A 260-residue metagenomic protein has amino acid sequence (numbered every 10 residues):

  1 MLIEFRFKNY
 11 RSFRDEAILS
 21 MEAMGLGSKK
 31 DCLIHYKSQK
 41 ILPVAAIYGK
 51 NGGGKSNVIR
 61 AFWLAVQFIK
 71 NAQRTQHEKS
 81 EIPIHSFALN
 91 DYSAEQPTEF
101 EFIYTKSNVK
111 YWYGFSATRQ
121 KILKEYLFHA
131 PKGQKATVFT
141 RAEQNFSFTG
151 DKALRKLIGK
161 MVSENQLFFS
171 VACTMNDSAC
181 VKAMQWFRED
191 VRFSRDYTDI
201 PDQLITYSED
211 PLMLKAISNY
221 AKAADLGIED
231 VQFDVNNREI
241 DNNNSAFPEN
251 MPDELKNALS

Functional and structural regions predicted by a protein language model:
M1-Q67: Pre-Walker A-like glycine/lysine-rich segment at the N-terminus of P-loop NTPase domains
F5, F100-F102, I122-H129, S260: Short polybasic amphipathic segments
S12, K106-K110, K132: Glycine-centered tight beta-turn/hairpin loop motif at sheet-sheet or coil-to-beta transitions
D15-L19, V109-Y113, T137: Short beta-strand segments
E22-L26, N71-R74, V235-N243: Short regulatory "switch" loops immediately downstream of catalytic or recognition motifs within protein catalytic
I34-K40, A46, I59-W112, T118-I122: Conserved P-loop NTP-binding catalytic core
V44-K50, P248-S260: Conserved ABC ATPase signature
W112-M251: Electropositive, glycine-dotted interaction segments that contact anionic polymers or phosphate-rich ligands
